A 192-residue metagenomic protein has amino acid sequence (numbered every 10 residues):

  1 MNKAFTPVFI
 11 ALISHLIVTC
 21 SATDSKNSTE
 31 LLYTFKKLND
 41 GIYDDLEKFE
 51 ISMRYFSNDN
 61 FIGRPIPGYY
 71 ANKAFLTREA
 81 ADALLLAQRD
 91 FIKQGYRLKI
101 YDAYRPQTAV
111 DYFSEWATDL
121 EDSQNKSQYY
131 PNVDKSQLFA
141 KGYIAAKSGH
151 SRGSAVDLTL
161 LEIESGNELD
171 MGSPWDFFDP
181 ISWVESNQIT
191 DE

Functional and structural regions predicted by a protein language model:
M1-A4: Positively charged n-region of N-terminal signal peptides that target proteins for export
P7-L16: Bacterial N-terminal signal peptides
C20-A103, V110-D111, E115-E192: Extracytoplasmic cell-surface/polysaccharide-interacting catalytic and binding patches
